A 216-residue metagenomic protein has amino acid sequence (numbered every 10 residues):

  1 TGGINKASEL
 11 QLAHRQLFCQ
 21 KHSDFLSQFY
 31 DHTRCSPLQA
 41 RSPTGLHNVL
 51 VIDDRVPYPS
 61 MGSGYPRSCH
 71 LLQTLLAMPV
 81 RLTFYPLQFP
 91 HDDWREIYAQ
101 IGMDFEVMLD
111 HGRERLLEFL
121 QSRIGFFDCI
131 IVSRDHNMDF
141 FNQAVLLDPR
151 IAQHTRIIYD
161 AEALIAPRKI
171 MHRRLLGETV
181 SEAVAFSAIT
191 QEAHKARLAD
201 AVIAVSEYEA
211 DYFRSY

Functional and structural regions predicted by a protein language model:
G2-S8, H172-G177: Short secondary-structure boundary/capping segments
G3-N48: C-terminal, non-catalytic tails of nucleotide-sugar-dependent glycosyltransferases
K21-F25, M78, H194-A201: A structural motif corresponding to the C-terminal end of an alpha-helix and its immediate exit/capping segment
S42-R55, M78-P79: A short, charged/proline- and glycine-enriched loop that marks the coil->beta-strand transition at the N-terminal
N48, R81-T83, R156, A201: Residues at the starts of beta-strands that form the adenosine-phosphate
V51, V132, A204: Redox-cofactor binding/interface segments in oxidoreductases and associated redox assembly factors
R55-T74, T83-V184, T190-A193: Extended catalytic core of nucleotide-activated donor transferases of GT-like folds
F141, Q191-Y216: A short, active-site helix/loop in glycosyltransferases that binds the activated sugar's phosphate group
